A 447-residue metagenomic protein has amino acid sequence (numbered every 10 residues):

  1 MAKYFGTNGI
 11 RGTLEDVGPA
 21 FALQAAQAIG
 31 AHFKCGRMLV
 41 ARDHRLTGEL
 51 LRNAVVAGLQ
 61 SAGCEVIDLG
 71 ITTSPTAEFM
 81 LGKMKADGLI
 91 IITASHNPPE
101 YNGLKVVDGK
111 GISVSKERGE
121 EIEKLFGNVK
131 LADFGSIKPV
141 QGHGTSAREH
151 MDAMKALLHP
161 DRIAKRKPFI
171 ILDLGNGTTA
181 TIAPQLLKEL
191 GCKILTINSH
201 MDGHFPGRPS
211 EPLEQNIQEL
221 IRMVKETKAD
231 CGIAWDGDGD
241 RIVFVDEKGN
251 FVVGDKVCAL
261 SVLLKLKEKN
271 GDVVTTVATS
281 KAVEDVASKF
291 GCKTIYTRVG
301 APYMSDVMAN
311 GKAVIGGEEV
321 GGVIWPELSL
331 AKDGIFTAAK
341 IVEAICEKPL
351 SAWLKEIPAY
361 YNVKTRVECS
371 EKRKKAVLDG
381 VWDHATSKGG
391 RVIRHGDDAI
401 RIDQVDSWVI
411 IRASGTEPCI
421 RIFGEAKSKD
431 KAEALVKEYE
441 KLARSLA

Functional and structural regions predicted by a protein language model:
M1-G63, D68, D87, I137-I170: An N-terminal, well-structured beta->alpha segment
T13, N102-T227: Gly/Ser/Thr-enriched, mixed-charge loops and adjacent short helices that form phosphate/oxyanion-binding elements
A31, M38-N102, Q185-V245: N-terminal small/polar loop signature for handling phosphorylated ligands or for N-terminal nucleophile
A41-D43, L172-L174, D246, E327 (+1 more regions): Short glycine-centered, acidic/aromatic-flanked micro-motifs in structured strand/loop junctions that mark active-site
A86-Y101, V224-D246, F251, T294-D333: Glycine-rich phosphate-binding loop
E120-A156, E247-E319, I324: Proline/glycine-rich low-complexity loops and linkers
K269-A447: Phosphate-binding and adjacent anionic-ligand microenvironments
